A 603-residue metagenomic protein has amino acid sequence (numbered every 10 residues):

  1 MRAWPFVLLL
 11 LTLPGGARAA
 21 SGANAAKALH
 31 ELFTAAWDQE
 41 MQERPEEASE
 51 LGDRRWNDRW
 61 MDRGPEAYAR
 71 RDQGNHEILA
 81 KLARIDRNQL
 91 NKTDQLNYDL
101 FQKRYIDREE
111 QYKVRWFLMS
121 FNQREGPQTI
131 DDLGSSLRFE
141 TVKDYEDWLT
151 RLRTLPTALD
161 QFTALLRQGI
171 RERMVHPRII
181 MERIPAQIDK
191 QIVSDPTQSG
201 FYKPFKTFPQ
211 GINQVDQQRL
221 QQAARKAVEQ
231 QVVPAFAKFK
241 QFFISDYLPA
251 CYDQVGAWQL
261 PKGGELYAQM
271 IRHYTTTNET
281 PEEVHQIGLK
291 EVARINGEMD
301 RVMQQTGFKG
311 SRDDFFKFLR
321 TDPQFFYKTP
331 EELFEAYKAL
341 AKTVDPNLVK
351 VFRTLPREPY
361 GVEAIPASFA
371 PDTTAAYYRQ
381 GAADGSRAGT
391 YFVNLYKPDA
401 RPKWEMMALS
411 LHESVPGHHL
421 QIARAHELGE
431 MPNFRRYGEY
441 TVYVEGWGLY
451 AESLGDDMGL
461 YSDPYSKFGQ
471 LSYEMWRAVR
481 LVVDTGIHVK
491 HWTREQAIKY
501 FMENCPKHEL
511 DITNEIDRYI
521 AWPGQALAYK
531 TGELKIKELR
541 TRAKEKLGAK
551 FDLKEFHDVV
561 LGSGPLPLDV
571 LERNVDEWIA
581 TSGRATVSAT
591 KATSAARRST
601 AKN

Functional and structural regions predicted by a protein language model:
W4-P14: Bacterial N-terminal signal peptides
A19-N603: N-terminal maturation segment of proteins
